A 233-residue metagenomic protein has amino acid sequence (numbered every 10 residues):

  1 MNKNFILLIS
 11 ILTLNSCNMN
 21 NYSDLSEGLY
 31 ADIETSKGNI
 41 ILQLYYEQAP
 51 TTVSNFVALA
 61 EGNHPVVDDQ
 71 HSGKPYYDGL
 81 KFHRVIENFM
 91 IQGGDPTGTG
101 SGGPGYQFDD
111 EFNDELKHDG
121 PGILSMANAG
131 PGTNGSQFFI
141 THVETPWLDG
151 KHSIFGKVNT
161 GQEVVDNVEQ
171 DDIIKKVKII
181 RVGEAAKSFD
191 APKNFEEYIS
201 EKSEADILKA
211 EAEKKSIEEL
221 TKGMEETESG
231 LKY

Functional and structural regions predicted by a protein language model:
N4-L14: Sec-dependent N-terminal signal peptides
C17-Y233: Cross-family detector of peptidyl-prolyl cis-trans isomerase
